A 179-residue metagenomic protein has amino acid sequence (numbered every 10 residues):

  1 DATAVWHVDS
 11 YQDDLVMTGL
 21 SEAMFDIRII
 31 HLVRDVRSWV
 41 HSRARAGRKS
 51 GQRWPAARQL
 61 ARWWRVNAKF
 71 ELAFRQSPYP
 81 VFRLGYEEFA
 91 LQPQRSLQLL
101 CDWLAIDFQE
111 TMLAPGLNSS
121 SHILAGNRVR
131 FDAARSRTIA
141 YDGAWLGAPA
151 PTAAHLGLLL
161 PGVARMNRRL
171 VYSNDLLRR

Functional and structural regions predicted by a protein language model:
D1, S21-A23: Short, charge-rich binding segments
D1-L15: Glycine-rich phosphate-binding loop used to anchor ATP phosphates in small-molecule kinases, encompassing both
L15-V16, A23, I27-L113: PAPS-dependent sulfotransferase catalytic domain
A44-G47, F74-R75, D102, I106-R179: PAPS-dependent sulfotransferases, especially Golgi type II membrane carbohydrate sulfotransferases
